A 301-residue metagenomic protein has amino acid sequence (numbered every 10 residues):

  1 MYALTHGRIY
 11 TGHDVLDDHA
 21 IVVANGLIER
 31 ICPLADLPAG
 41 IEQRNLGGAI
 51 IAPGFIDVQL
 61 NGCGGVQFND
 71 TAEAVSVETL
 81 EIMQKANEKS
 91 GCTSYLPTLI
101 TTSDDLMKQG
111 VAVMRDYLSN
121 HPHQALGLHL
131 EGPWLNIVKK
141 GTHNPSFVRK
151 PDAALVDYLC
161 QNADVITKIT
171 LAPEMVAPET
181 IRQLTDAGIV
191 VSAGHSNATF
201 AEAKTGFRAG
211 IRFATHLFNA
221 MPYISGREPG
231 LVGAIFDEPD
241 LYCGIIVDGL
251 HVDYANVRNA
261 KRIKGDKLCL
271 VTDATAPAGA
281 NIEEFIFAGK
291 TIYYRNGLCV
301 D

Functional and structural regions predicted by a protein language model:
M1-L37: N-terminal metal-binding scaffold of metallo-dependent hydrolase/deaminase domains
Y2-H6, L37-E73, V77-E81, K85: Replace "His-x-His-based motif
G7, I21, G26, G48 (+6 more regions): Divalent metal-coordination and catalytic microenvironments
N61-G64, E81-G110, H123-N136, A163-E174 (+4 more regions): Divalent metal-dependent hydrolysis catalytic cores, especially in the metallo-beta-lactamase
E78, G110-V113, D152-A153, R227-V232: Charged helix-capping and loop-helix junction motifs
S103-Q109, E174-A177, V190-N197, I246-R258 (+2 more regions): Active-site glycine- and acidic-residue-rich loops that bind and position anionic ligands or nucleotide-like cofactors
L130, N136-A153, Y158-G230: Divalent metal-binding pocket/active-site signature
E202-D301: Active-site-adjacent C-terminal substructures of enzyme catalytic domains
